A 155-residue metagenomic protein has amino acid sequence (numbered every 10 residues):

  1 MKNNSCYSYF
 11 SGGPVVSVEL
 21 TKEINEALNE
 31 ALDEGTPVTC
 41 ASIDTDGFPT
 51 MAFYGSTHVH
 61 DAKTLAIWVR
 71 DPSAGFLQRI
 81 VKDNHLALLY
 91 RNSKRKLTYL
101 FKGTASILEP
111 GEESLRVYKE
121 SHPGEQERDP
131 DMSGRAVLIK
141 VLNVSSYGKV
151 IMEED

Functional and structural regions predicted by a protein language model:
K2-D155: Binding-site signature for planar aromatic cofactors or substrates
